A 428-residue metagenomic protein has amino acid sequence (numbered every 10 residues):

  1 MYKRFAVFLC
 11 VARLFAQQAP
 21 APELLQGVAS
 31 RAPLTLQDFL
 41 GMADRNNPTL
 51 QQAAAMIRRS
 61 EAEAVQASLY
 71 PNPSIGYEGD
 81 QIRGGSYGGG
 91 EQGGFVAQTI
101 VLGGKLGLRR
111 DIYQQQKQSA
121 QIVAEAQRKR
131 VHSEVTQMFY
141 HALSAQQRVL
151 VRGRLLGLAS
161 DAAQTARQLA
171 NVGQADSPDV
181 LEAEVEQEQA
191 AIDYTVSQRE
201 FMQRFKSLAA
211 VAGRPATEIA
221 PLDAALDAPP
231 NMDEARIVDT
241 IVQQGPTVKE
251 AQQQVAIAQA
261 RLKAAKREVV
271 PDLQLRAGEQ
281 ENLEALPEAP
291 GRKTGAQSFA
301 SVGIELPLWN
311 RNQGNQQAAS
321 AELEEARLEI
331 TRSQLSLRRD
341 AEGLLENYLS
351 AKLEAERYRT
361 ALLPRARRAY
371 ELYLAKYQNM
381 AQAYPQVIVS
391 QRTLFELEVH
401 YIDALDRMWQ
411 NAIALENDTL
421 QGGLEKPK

Functional and structural regions predicted by a protein language model:
M1, V7, Q18-A21, Q26-V28 (+2 more regions): Acidic, low-complexity, intrinsically disordered peripheral segments
R13-A16: Sec/Tat signal peptide C-region and signal peptidase I cleavage site
P20-A32, G76-D111, L222-N231, K263 (+2 more regions): Small/polar, glycine/serine/threonine/aspartate-rich low-complexity segments that form flexible
L40, Q52-A64, Q127, V131-R154 (+6 more regions): Amphipathic alpha-helical coiled-coil segments
G41-Q51, R58-N72, S86, G94-I112 (+7 more regions): A glycine-/polar-enriched beta->alpha junction
D111-Q114, S177-E186, Y384-R392: Short, charged, amphipathic alpha-helical segments
A124-Q244, Q254, L344-N347, A351 (+2 more regions): Periplasmic alpha-helical coiled-coil/stalk elements that build and connect Gram-negative outer-membrane
I237-N282: Acidic, glycine-rich loop-and-beta core segments that form the ion-binding/anion-interacting portion of active sites
